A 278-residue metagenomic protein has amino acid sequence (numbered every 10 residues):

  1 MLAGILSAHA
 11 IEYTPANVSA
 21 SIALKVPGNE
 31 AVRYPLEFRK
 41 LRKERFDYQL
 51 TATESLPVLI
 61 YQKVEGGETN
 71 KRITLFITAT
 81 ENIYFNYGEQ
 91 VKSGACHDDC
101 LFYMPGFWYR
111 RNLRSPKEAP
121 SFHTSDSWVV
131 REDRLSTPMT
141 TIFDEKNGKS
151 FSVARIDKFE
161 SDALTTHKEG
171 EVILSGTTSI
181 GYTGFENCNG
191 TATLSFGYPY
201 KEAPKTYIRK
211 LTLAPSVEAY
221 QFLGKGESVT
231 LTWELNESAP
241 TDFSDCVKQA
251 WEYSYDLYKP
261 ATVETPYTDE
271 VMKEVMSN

Functional and structural regions predicted by a protein language model:
M1-G4: Bacterial N-terminal signal peptides
L6, I11-N278: Carbohydrate-recognition beta-sandwich/jelly-roll modules in extracellular/periplasmic carbohydrate-active proteins
